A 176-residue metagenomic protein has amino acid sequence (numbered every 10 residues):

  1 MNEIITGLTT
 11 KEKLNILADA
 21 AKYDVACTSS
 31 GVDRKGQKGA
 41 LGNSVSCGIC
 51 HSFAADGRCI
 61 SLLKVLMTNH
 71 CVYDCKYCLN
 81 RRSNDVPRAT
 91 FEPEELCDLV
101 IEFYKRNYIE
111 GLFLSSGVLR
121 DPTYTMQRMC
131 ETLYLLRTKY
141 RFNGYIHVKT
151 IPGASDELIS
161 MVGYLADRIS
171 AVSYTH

Functional and structural regions predicted by a protein language model:
M1-H70: Flexible, acidic/Gly-rich N-terminal and inter-domain linker regions that tether and position cofactor-handling modules
L63, L112, I146-V148, I169-A171: Hydrophobic faces of well-ordered beta-strands that scaffold small-molecule active sites in alpha/beta enzyme cores
L63-L66, E94-K105: Short, charged beta->alpha transition segments
V65-E94: Canonical Radical SAM [4Fe-4S] cluster-binding loop centered on the CxxxCxxC motif and its immediate flanking residues
D85-C97, T123-R128, L135-V162, A166-R168: Canonical radical SAM enzyme core domain
F103-S115: Short Fe-S-cluster ligation motifs
L112-C130: Conserved glycine-rich "GG(E/T)P / GGGxP" loop and the immediately following alpha-helix in the radical SAM core
T175-H176: Conserved small/polar residues in nucleotide/adenosyl-binding loops
